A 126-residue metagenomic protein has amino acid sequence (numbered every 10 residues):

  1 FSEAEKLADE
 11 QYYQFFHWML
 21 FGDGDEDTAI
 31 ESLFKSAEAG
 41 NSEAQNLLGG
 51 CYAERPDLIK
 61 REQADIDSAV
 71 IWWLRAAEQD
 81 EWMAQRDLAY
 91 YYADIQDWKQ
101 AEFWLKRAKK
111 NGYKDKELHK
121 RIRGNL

Functional and structural regions predicted by a protein language model:
F1, E5-A8, Y12-F15, N46 (+1 more regions): TPR/TPR-like alpha-solenoid signature
L7-Q11, A39-N41, E54-R55, Q79-E81 (+1 more regions): Short helix-capping/linker turns of helical repeat alpha-solenoids
Y13, A44, A84, D115-L118: TPR alpha-solenoid repeat register
Q14-G22, L47-P56, D87-D94, R121-N125: Hydrophobic face of amphipathic alpha-helices that form TPR/SEL1-like repeat modules and related alpha-solenoid
E102-F103, R107-L126: Terminal, low-structured helical/coil segments at or just beyond the last alpha-helical repeat
